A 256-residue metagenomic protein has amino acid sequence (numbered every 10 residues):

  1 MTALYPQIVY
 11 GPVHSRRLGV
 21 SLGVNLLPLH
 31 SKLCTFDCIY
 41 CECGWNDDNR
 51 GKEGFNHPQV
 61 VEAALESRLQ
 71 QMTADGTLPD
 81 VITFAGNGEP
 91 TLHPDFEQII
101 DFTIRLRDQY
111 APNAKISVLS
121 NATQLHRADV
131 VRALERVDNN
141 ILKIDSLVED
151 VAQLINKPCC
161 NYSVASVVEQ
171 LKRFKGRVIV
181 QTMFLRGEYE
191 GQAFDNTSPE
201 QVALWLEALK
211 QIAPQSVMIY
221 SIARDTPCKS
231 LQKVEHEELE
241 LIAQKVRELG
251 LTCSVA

Functional and structural regions predicted by a protein language model:
M1-I39, G44-N56, S67, Q71-T77: N-terminal [4Fe-4S]-dependent radical SAM core
S21-G23, V81, I141, I179: Short hydrophobic-acidic sequence motifs that mark active-site Asp/Glu residues
N25-L27, A85-N87, M183-L185, I222: Short strand-loop junctions, especially beta-strand C-caps/beta-turns that link beta-sheets to coils or alpha-helices
Y40-R136: Conserved Radical SAM active-site core
F55, N161, K233-H236, E240: Short, conserved loop/turn and helix-capping segments at secondary-structure boundaries that abut family-defining
L92-Y220, D225-Q232: Conserved AdoMet/S-adenosylmethionine-binding subsite of the radical SAM
E235-A256: Binuclear metal-ion centers of metallo-dependent hydrolases, dominated by the metallo-beta-lactamase
